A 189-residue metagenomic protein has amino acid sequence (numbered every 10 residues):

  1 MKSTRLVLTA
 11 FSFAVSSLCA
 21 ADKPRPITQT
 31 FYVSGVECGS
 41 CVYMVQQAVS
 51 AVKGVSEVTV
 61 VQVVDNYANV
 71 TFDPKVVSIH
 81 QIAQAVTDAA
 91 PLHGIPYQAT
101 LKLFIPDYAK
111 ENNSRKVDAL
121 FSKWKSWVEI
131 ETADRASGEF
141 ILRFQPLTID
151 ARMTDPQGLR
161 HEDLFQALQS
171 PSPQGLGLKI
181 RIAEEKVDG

Functional and structural regions predicted by a protein language model:
K2, A21-G189: Flexible metal-binding regulatory segments at protein termini and peripheral loops
V7-S16: Bacterial N-terminal signal peptides
